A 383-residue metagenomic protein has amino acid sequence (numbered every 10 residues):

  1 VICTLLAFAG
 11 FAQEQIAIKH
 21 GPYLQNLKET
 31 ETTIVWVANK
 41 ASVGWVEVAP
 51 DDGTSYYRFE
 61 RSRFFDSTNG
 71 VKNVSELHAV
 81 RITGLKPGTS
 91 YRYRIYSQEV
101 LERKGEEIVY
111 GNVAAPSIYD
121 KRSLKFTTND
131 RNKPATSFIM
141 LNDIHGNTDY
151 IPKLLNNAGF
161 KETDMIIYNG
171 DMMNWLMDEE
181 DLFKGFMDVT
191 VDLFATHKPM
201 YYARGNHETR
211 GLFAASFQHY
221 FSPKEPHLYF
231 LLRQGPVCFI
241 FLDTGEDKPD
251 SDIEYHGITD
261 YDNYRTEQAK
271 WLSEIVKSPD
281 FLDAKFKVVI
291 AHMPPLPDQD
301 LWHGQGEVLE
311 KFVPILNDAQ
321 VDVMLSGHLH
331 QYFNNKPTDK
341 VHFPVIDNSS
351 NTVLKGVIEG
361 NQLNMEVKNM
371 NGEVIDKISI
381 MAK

Functional and structural regions predicted by a protein language model:
V1-Q15: Bacterial Sec-dependent N-terminal signal peptides
A12-M140, F160, N361, E366-K383: Acidic, histidine-bearing metal-coordination/catalytic regions of metal-dependent phosphoesterases
A41, I144-N147, M172-W175, N206-R210 (+6 more regions): Solvent-exposed loop/turn segments at secondary-structure junctions within structured extracellular/periplasmic domains
Y96-K125, E180-K277, F281, K311-I315 (+2 more regions): Extended active-site neighborhood of metal-dependent phosphoesterases/phosphodiesterases
P134-L212: Conserved, compact domain cores that house catalytic/ligand-binding motifs in diverse enzymes and effector modules
A135-T136, D164, Y229, P236-V237 (+1 more regions): Alpha/beta-hydrolase fold active-site loops
I139-D143, M165-D171, K198-N206, V288-H292 (+2 more regions): Active-site neighborhood of phospho(di)ester-bond hydrolases with catalytic His/Asp-centered motifs
Y255-H256, Y261, P279-V323: Active-site-proximal segments of metal-dependent phosphoesterases and phosphodiesterases across multiple
